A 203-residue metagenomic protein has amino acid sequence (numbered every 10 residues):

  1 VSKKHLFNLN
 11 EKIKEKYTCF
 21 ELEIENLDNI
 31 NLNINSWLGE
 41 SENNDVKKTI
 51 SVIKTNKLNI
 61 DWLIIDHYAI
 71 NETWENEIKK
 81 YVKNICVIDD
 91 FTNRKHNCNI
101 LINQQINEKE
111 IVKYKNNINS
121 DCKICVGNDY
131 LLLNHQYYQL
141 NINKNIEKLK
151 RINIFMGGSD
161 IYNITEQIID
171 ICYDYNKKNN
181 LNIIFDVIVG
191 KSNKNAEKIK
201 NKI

Functional and structural regions predicted by a protein language model:
V1-K4, I184-K191: Short internal beta-strands
S2-S51: Conserved nucleotide-sugar phosphate-binding/catalytic loop shared by glycosyltransferases and other
I50-A69: Short N-terminal targeting/anchoring amphipathic segment
D61, L149-I152, I183: Nucleotide donor/acceptor-binding cores
A69-N116: Conserved nucleotide-sugar donor-interacting segment of glycosyltransferase catalytic cores, predominantly GT-B
N97-Y162, G190, A196-E197: A nucleotide-sugar donor-handling region in carbohydrate enzymes
S159-Y173: A conserved mid-protein helix/loop that constitutes part of the nucleotide-sugar donor-binding site
E197-I203: Nucleotide-activated donor-binding/catalytic signature segment of Leloir-type glycosyltransferases, i.e., the conserved
